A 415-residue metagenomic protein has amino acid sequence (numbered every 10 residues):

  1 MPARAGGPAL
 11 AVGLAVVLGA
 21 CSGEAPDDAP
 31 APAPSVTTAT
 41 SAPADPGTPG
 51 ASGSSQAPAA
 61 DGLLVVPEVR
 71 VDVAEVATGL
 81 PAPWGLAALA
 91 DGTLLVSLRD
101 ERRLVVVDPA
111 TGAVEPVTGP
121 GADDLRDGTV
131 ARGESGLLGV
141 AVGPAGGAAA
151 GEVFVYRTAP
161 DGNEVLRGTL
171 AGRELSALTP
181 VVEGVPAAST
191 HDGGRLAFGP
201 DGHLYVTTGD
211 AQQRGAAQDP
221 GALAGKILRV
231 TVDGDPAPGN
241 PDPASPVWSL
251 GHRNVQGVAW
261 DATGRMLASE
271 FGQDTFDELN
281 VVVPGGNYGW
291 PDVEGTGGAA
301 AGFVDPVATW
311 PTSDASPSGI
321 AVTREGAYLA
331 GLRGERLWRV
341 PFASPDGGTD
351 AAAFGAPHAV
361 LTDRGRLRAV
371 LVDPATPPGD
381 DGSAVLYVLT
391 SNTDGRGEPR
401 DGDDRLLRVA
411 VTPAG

Functional and structural regions predicted by a protein language model:
M1-L10: Bacterial N-terminal signal peptides that target proteins for export
V17-A20: C-terminal motif of bacterial Sec signal peptides marking the signal peptidase cleavage site
S22-Q213, R265-G272, D314-G347, V360 (+1 more regions): Acidic, Gly/Ser/Thr-rich repeat motifs that build Ca2+-stabilized beta-propeller blades
E115-R132, L178-H191, V232-W248, N287-P311 (+1 more regions): Surface-exposed loop and turn segments in beta-propeller and other repeat-based domains that flank or scaffold
V247-F276: Repeat-solenoid scaffold signature
